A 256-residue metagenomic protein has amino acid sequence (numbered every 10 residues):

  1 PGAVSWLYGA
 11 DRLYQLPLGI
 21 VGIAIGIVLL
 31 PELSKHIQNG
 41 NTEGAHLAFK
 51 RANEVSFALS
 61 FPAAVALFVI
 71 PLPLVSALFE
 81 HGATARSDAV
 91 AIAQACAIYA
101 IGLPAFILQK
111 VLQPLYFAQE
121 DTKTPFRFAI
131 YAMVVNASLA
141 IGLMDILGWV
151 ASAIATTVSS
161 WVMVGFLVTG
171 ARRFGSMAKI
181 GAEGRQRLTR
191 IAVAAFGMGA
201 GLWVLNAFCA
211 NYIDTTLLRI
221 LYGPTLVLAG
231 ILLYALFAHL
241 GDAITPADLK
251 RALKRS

Functional and structural regions predicted by a protein language model:
P1-S256: Membrane-embedded alpha-helical bundles of multi-pass transporters/translocases, especially carrier/permease families
